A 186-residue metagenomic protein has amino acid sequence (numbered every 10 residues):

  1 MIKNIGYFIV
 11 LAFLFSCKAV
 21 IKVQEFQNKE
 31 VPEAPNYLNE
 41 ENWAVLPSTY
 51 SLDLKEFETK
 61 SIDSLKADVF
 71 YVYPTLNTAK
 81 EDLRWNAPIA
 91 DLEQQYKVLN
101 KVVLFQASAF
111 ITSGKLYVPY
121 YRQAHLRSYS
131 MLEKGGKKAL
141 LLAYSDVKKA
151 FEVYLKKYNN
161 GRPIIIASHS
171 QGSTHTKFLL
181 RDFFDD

Functional and structural regions predicted by a protein language model:
M1-K22: Bacterial Sec-dependent N-terminal signal peptides
C17-L99, V103, S108-A109: Flexible, membrane-associating and regulatory peripheral segments of lipid-active enzymes
D68, P163-I165: Structural motif
Y73-P163: Active-site catalytic motif of lipid deacylating hydrolases and related acyltransferases
L126, S173-T174: Short, active-site-adjacent cap segments at secondary-structure transitions
S168, G172: Gly/Ala-rich beta-loop-alpha elbow adjacent to hydrolase catalytic centers
K177-F184: Short glycine-enriched nucleophile-adjacent loop and the immediately C-terminal alpha-helix near the catalytic center
